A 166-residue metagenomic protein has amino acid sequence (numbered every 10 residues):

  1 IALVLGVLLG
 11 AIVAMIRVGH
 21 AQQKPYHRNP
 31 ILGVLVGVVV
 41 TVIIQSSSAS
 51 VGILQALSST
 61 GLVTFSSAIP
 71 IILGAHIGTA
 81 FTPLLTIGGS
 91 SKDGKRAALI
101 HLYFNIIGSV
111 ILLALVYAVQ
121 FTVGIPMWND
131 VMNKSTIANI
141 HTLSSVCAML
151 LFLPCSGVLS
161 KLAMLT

Functional and structural regions predicted by a protein language model:
I1, K92-I111, N129-A148: Membrane-core helix-loop-helix motifs of multi-pass transport proteins
I1-S59: Membrane-embedded alpha-helical segments and adjacent helix-loop junctions characteristic of multi-pass solute
V4-M15, L112, A148-C155: Alpha-helical transmembrane segments
G10, P83-I87, I100-I107, L113 (+1 more regions): Short helix-perturbing small/polar motifs within transmembrane alpha-helices
P25, N29, G33, G37 (+5 more regions): Alpha-helical transmembrane segments of multi-pass membrane proteins, especially transporters and channels
T41-T79, T86-G94, L99, V116-P126: Membrane-interfacial helix-loop connectors
I44, T79-T82, G108, L112 (+3 more regions): Alpha-helical transmembrane segments of multipass membrane proteins
V116, Q120-N129, T136-I140, C147-T166: Membrane-interfacial segments at transmembrane helix termini in multi-pass membrane proteins
